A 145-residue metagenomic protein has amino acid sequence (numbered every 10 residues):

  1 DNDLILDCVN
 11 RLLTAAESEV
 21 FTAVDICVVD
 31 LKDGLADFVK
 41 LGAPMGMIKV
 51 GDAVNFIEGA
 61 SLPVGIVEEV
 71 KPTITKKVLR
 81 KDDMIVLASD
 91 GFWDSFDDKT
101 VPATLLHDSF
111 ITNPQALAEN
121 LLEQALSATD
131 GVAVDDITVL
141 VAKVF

Functional and structural regions predicted by a protein language model:
D1-G51, E123-D135, A142-K143: Catalytic core of PPM/PP2C metal-dependent serine/threonine phosphatase domains
D25, T73-T75, T138: Residue-level marker for the onset of beta-strands and adjacent loop->beta junctions in well-ordered domains
V29, P72, F92, V144: Hydrophobic pocket-lining residues within nucleotide cofactor-binding pockets
A43-G46, A53-N55, P63, W93-D94: Short, surface-exposed beta-strand-loop junctions and turns on beta-sheet-rich folds
M47-D52, I66-K71, D97-K99: A short, polar/proline- and glycine-enriched secondary-structure boundary/capping micro-motif
I57-P63, V67-L79: Conserved, helical-rich catalytic subdomain that frames metal- and/or nucleotide-binding sites in enzyme alpha/beta
E58, L79, D83-A133: Active-site-proximal, acidic helix/loop segment immediately C-terminal to a metal-coordinating Asp/Glu
S61, G65, R80-D83, A133-F145: Activation on terminal intrinsically disordered regulatory regions flanking enzyme cores
